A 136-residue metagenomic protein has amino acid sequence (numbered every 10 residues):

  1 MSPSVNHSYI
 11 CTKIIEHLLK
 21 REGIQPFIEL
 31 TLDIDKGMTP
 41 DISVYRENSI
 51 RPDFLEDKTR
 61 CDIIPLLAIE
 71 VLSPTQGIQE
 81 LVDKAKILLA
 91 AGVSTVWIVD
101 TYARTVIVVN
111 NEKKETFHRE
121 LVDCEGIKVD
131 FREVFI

Functional and structural regions predicted by a protein language model:
M1-I136: Gly/Pro/Ser/Thr-rich low-complexity, intrinsically disordered segments predominantly at protein N-termini
